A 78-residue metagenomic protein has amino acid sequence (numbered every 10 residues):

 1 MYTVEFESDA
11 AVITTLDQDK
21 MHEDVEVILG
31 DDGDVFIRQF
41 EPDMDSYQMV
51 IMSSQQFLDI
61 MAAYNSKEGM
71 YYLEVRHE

Functional and structural regions predicted by a protein language model:
M1-D19: Negatively charged, low-complexity tracts enriched in Asp/Glu with abundant Ser/Thr
M1-Y2, V25, M70-Y72: Short glycine-aromatic motifs
V4-E7, D31, A63, Y72-L73: Localized chelating/binding microdomains that coordinate divalent metal ions or stabilize phosphate-bearing
E7, L29-D34, Q55-Q56: Short, solvent-exposed coil/turn segments at beta-strand boundaries
T15, I37-Q39, D59: Short hydrophobic/aromatic-rich beta-strand segments that constitute the beta-sheet cores of beta-sandwich/beta-barrel
K20-M49: A short, structured beta-strand/loop element
P42, Y47-E78: Mixed-charge, Lys/Arg-enriched low-complexity segments
